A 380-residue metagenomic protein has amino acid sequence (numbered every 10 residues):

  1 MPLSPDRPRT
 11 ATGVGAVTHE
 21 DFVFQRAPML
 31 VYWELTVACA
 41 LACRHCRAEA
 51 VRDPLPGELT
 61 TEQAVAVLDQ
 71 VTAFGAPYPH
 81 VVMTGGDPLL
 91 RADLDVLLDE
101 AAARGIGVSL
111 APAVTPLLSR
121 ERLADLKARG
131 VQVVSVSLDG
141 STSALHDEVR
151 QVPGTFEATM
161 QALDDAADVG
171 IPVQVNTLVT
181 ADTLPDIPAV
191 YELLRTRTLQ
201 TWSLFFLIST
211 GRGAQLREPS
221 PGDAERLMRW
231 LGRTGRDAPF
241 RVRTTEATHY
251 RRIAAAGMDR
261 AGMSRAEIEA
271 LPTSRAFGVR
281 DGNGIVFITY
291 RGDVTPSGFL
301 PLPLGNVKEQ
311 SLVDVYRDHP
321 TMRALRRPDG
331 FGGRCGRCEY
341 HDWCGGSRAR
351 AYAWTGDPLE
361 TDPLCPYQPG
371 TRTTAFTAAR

Functional and structural regions predicted by a protein language model:
M1-T12, P54, K127-R129, S137-D139 (+4 more regions): Radical SAM enzyme [4Fe-4S]-AdoMet core and its adjacent flexible, acidic and glycine-rich loops/tails across
P2, A247-T371: Accessory C-terminal segments flanking Radical SAM cores
P2-G130: Conserved alpha-helical substructure of the radical SAM core
L30-Y32, H80-V82, G107-S109, V133-S135 (+3 more regions): Structural preference for beta-strand elements that scaffold enzyme active sites
T61, R91, L117-R120, S143 (+3 more regions): Structural motif corresponding to alpha-helix initiation and N-cap regions
Q70-T84, T361-R380: Short Fe-S-cluster ligation motifs
